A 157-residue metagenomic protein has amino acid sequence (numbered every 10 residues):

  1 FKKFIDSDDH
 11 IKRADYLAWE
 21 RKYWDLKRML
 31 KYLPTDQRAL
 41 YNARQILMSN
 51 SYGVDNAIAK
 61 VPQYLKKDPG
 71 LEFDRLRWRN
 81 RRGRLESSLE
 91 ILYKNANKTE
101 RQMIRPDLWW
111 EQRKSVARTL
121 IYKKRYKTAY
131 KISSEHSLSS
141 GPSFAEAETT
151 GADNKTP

Functional and structural regions predicted by a protein language model:
F1-P157: Alpha-helical solenoid repeat scaffolds
